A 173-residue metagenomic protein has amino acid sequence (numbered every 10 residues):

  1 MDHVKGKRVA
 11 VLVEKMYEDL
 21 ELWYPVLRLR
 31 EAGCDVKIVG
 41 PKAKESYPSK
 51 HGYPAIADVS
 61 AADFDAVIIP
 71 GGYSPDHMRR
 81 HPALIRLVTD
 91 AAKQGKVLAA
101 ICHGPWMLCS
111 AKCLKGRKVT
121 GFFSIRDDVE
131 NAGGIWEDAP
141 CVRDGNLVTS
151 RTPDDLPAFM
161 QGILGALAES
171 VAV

Functional and structural regions predicted by a protein language model:
M1-Q94, L98, M107-G116, R126-V173: Extended, subdomain-level signal for the structured scaffold at the beginning of enzyme domains
C102: Catalytic nucleophile serine of serine hydrolases, specifically the conserved "nucleophile elbow" pentapeptide
V119: Anionic-ligand binding patches
